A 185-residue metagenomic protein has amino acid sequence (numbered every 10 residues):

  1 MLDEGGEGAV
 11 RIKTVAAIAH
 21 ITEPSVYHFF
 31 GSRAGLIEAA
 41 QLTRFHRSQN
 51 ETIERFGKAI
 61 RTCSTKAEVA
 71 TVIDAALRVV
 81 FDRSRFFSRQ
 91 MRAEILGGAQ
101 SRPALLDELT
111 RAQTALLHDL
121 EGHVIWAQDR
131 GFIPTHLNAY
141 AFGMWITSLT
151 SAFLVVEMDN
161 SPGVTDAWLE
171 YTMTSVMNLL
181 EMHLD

Functional and structural regions predicted by a protein language model:
M1, V15, A40-R44, S48 (+2 more regions): Generic hydrophobic, amphipathic alpha-helix propensity
M1-G5, G98: Short alpha-helical segment immediately N-terminal to, or the first helix within, an HTH/HTH-like DNA-binding domain
E4-A39, T43: Helix-turn-helix
S32, G98-P103: Short loop-to-helix capping motifs
A39, T52-R89, A139-I146: Hydrophobic alpha-helical connector segments
Q49-N50, D82-A93, P103-R130, T174: Amphipathic alpha-helical packing segments from all-alpha helical-bundle domains
A70-L77, L117, E121, L169-M177: Hydrophobic core segments within long, regular secondary-structure runs in both alpha- and beta-rich folds
L106-T110, Q128-M177, H183-D185: Hydrophobic/aromatic-rich alpha-helical bundle segments in the mid-to-C-terminal region
